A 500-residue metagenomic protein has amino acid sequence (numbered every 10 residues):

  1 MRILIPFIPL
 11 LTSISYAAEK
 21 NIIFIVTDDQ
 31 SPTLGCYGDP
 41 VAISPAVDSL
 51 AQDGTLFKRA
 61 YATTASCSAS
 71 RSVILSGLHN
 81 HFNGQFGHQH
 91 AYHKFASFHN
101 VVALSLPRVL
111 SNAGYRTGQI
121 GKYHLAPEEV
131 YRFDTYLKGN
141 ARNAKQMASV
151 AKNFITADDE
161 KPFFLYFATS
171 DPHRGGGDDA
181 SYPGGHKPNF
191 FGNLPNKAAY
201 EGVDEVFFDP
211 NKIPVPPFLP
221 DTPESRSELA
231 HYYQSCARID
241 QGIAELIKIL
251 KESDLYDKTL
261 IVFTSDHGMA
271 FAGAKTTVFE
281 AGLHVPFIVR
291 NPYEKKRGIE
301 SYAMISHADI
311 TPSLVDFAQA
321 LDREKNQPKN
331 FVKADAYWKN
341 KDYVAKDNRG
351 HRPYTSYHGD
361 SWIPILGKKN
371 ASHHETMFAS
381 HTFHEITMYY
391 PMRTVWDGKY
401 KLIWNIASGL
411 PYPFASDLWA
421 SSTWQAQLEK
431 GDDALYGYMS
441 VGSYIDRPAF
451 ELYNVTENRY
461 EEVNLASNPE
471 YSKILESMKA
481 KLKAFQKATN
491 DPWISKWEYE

Functional and structural regions predicted by a protein language model:
R2-T12: Bacterial N-terminal signal peptides
A18-I23, D53-K58, N112-G118, D159-L165 (+3 more regions): Loop/turn elements at helix/coil->beta-strand transitions in domains of secreted/extracellular proteins
F24-T27, S31-G121, L125-K138: Active-site segment of extracytoplasmic enzymes that catalyze sulfate/phosphate-ester chemistry
D29-A42, R142, I155-K161, Y166-T311 (+9 more regions): Active-site-proximal cap/lid insertion segments
Q30, G54-T55, T64, L78-F82 (+12 more regions): A generic secondary-structure signal for well-formed alpha-helical elements
P32-C36, R59, F82-N83, R174-G176 (+3 more regions): Short, solvent-exposed loop/turn elements at domain surfaces
G118, D134-A157, P162: Acidic, His- and aromatic-enriched active-site or binding-groove loops in soluble protein domains that engage sugars
G359-G367, H374-M377: Polar, glycine-rich mid-to-C-terminal structural blocks that act as macromolecule-binding/assembly scaffolds
